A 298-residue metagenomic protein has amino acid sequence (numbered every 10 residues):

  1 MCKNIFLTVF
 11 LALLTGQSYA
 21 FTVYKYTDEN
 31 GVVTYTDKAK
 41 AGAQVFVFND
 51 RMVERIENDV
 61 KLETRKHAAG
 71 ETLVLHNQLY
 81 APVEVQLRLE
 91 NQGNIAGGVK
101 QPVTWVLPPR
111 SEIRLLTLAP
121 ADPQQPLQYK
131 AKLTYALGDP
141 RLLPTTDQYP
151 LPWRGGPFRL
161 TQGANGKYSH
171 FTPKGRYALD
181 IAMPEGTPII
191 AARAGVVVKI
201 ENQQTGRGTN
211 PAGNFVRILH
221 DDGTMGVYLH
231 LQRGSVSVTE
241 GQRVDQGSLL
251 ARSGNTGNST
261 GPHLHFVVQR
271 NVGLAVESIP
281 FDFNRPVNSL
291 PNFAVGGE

Functional and structural regions predicted by a protein language model:
C2, G16-A119, Q124-Q128: Short, cationic interaction patches enriched in Lys/Arg with P/S/T/G and frequent prolines that mark the mature domain
L7-Q17: Bacterial N-terminal signal peptides
V103-A212: Surface-exposed, glycine-biased beta-strand/turn segments
T145-A164, H170, K174, E185 (+5 more regions): Acidic, glycine-rich catalytic/binding loops that coordinate metals and/or anionic ligands
R176, G213-E240: Active-site region of chymotrypsin-like
Q204-A212, S253-H265: Active-site loop architecture of trypsin-fold serine endopeptidases
F215-V216, V244-G257: Short hydrophobic beta/alpha edge segments that flank linear recognition/processing sites
